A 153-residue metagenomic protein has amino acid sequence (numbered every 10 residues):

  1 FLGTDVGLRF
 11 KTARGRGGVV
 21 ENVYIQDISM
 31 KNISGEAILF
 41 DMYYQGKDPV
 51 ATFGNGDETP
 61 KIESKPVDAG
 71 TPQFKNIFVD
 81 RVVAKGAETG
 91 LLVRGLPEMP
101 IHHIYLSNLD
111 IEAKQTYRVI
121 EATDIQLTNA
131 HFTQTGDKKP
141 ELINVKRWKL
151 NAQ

Functional and structural regions predicted by a protein language model:
F1-Q153: Extracellular/periplasmic carbohydrate-active domains that bind, remodel, or depolymerize complex polysaccharides
